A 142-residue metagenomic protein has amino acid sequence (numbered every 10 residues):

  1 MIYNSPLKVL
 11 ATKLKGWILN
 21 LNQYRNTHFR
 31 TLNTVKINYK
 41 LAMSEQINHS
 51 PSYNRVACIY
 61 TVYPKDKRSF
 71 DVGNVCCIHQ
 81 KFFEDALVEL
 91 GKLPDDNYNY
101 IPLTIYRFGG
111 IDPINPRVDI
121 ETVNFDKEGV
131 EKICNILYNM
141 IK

Functional and structural regions predicted by a protein language model:
M1-K142: Catalytic phosphate/metal-binding cores of nucleic-acid and nucleotide-processing enzymes, i.e., regions that mediate
